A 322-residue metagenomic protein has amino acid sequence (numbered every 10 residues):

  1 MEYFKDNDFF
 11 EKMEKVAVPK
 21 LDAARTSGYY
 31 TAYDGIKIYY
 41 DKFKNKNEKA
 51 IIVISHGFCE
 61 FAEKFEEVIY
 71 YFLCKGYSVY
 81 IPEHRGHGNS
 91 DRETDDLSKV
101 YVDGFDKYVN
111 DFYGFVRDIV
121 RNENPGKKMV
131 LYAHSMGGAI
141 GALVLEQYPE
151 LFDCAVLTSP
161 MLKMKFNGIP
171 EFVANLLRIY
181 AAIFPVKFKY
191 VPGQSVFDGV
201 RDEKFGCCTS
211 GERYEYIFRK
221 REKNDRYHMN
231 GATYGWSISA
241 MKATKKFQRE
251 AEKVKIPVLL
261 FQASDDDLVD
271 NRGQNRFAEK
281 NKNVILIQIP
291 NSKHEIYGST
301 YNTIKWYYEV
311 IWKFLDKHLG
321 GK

Functional and structural regions predicted by a protein language model:
M1-T31, I38-F43: An N-terminal hydrophobic leader/cap segment in hydrolases
H56-E60: Active-site glycine-rich loops that stabilize anionic/oxyanionic intermediates across multiple enzyme folds
A62, I69-D95: Conserved alpha/beta-hydrolase
V100-V120: Alpha/beta-hydrolase active-site loop
G141-R226: Alpha/beta-hydrolase-fold enzymes
V254, L260-Q262, D266: Short beta-strand/loop motif that positions the catalytic acidic residue of the alpha/beta-hydrolase fold
I256, D270-E279: Short alpha-helix in the alpha/beta-hydrolase fold that links the catalytic acid
P290-K322: Catalytic active-site module of serine/aspartate enzymes centered on a nucleophile-bearing elbow/loop
